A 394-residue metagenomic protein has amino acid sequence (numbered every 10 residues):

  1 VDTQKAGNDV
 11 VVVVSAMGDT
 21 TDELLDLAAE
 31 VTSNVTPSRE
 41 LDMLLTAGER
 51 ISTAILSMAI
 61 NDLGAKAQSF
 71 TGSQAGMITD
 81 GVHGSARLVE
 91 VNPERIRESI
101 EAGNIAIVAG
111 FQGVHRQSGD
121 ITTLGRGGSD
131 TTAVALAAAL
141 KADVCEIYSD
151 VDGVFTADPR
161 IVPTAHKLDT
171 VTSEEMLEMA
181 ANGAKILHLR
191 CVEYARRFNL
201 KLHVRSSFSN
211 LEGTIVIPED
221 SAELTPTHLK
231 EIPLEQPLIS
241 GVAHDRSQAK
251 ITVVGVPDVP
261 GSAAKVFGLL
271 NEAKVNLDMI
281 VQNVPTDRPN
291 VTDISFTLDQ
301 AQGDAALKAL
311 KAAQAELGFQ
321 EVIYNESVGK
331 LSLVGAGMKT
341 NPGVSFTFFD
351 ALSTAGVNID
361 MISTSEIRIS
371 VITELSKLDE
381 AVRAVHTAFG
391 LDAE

Functional and structural regions predicted by a protein language model:
V1-V192, N283, T297, T373-E374 (+2 more regions): Nucleotide/pyrophosphate-binding catalytic subdomain
N8, A65, L200, V275 (+1 more regions): Short phosphate-binding/catalytic loops that engage adenosine nucleotides
F70-G72, R205-S207, I280: Conserved beta-strand termini and adjacent loop/short-helix elements that scaffold enzyme active sites in alpha/beta
V144-Y148, L202-V204, D278, M361: Short hydrophobic alpha-helical runs that function as membrane-insertion/retention elements
G183-R190, Y194-T214: Conserved glycine-bearing catalytic or ligand-binding loops at nucleotide- and phosphate-handling centers of large
I215-E394: A conserved regulatory-domain signal marking ACT and ACT-like small-molecule sensing domains and adjacent regulatory
